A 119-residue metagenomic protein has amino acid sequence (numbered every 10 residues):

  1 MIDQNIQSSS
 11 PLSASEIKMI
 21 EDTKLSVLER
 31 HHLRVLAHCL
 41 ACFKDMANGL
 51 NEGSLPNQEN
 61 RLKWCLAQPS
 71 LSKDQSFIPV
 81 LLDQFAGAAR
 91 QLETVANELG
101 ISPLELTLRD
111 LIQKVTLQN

Functional and structural regions predicted by a protein language model:
I2-L40, E59-Q84: Short Lys/Arg-rich basic patches
I20-G53, F85-E105: Surface-exposed, Lys/Arg-rich phosphate-binding patches that contact polyanionic backbones
N51-K73, P103-N119: Short, basic amphipathic alpha-helical segments that act as recognition/interaction helices in nucleic-acid-binding
